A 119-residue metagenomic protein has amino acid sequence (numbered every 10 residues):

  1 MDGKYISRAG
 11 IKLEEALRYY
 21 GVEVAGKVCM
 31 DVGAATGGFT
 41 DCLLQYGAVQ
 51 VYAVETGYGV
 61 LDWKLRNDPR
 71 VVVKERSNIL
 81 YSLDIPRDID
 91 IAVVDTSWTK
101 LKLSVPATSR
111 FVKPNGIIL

Functional and structural regions predicted by a protein language model:
M1-V24: Class I SAM-dependent transferase core
A25-A35: Conserved class I S-adenosyl-L-methionine
A35-T36, G57: A generic "binding-loop/recognition-motif" signal
T36-G47: Conserved SAM-binding loop of SAM-dependent methyltransferases across substrates and taxa, primarily the Class I
D41-L43, W63-R66, V105-A107: Short amphipathic alpha-helical segments
Q50-K100: S-adenosyl-L-methionine
K102-L119: A short glycine-rich, Lys/Arg-flanked "PGG" loop and its adjoining helix->strand segment in the class I
